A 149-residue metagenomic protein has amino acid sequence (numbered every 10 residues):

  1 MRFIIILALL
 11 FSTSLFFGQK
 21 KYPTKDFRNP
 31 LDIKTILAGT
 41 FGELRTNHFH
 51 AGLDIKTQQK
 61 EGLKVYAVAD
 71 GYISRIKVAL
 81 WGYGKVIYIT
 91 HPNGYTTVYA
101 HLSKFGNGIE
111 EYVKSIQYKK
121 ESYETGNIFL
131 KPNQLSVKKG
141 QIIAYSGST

Functional and structural regions predicted by a protein language model:
M1-T24: Bacterial Sec-dependent N-terminal signal peptides
G18-V86, T90-Y95, S103-G108, I116 (+4 more regions): Surface-exposed, glycine-biased beta-strand/turn segments
Y99: A cross-family detector of function-defining hotspots
V113: Acidic/histidine-rich helix-loop elements that form or flank divalent-metal/phosphate-binding sites at the catalytic
